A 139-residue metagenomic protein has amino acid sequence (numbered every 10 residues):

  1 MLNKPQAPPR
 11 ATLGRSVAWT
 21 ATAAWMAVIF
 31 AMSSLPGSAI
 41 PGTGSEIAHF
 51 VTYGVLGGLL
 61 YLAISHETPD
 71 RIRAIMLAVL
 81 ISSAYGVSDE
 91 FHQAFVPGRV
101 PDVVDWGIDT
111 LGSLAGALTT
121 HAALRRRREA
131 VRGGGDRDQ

Functional and structural regions predicted by a protein language model:
M1-P97, V103-Q139: Bulky hydrophobic segments
